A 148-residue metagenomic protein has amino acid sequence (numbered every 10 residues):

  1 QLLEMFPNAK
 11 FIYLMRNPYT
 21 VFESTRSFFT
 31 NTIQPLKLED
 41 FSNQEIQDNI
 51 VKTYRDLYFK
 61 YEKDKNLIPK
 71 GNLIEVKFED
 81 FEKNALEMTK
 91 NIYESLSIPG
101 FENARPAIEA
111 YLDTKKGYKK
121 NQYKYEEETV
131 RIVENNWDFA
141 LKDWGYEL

Functional and structural regions predicted by a protein language model:
L2-S27: Conserved phosphate-donor/acceptor-positioning beta-strand/loop module used by diverse small-molecule
T25-E75, E79-L148: PAPS-dependent sulfotransferases, especially Golgi type II membrane carbohydrate sulfotransferases
